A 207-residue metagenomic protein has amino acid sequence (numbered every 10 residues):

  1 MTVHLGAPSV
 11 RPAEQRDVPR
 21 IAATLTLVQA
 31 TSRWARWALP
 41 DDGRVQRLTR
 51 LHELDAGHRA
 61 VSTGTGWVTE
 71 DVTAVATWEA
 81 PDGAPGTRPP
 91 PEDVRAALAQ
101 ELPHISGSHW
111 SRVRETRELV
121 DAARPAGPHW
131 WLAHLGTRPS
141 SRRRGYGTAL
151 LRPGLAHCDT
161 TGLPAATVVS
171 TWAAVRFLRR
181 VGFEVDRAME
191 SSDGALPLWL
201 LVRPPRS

Functional and structural regions predicted by a protein language model:
S9-A23, L27: A short beta-loop-alpha structural element at the N-terminal edge of CoA-dependent acyl/N-acetyltransferase catalytic
D41-T65: Active-site rim helix/loop that mediates acceptor-substrate recognition in acyltransferases
H58-W78, G136: Conserved beta-hairpin
V75-G136, R142, S192-D193: Conserved acyl-donor/pantetheine-binding loop and adjacent beta-alpha core of acyl/acetyltransferases and related
P128-W130, H157-S170: Conserved GNAT acetyl-CoA-binding A-motif
T137, R143-A156, R180: Conserved acetyl-CoA-binding loop-helix of GNAT-fold acetyltransferases
T148, T160-G162, T171-A188, G194-A195: Conserved active-site alpha-helix within GNAT-family acetyltransferase domains
V168-W172, S191-S207: C-terminal "cap" of GNAT-fold acetyltransferases
